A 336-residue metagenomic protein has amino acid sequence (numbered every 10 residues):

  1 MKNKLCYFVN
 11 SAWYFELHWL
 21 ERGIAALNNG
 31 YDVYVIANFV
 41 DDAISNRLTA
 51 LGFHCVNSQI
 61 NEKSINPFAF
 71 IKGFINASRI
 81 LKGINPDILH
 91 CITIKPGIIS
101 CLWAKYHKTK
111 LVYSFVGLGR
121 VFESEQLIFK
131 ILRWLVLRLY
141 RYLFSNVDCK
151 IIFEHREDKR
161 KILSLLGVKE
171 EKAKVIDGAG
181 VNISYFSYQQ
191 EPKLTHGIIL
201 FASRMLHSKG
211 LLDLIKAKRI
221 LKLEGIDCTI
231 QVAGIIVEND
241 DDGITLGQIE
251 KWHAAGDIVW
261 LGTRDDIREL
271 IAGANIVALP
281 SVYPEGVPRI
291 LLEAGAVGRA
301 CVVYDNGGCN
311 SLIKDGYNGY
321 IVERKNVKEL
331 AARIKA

Functional and structural regions predicted by a protein language model:
C6, Q190-K209, I215-K218, Q231: Conserved donor-binding/catalytic core segment of Leloir-type glycosyltransferases
I24-A26, I75-S78, I131-I151: Membrane-proximal helix-turn-helix segments that form the acceptor-binding/catalytic region of lipid-linked
I36-D42, A202, I230-I244, W260: Glycosyltransferase donor-sugar binding loop
V56-N57, R138-Y188: Donor nucleotide-sugar binding/catalytic pocket of nucleotide-sugar-dependent glycosyltransferases
C91-G97, F115: Short His-centered aromatic/hydrophobic patch
G243-R264: Nucleotide-activated donor-binding/catalytic signature segment of Leloir-type glycosyltransferases, i.e., the conserved
A300-V303: Short hydrophobic beta-strand element within catalytic cores of glycosyltransferases and related nucleotide-activated
D315-G316, Y320-V327, K335-A336: Conserved acidic donor-binding segment of nucleotide-sugar-dependent glycosyltransferases
